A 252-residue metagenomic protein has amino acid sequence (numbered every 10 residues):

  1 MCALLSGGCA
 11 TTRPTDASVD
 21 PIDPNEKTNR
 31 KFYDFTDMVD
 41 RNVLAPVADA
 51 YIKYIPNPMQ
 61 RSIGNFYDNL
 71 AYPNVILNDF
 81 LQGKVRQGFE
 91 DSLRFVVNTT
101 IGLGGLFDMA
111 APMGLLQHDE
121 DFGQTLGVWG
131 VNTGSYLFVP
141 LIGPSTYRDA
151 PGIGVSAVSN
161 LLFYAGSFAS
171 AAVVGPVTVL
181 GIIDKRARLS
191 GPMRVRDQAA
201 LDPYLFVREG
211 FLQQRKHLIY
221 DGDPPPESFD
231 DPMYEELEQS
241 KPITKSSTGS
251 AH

Functional and structural regions predicted by a protein language model:
M1-C2: Sec-dependent N-terminal signal peptides
G8-C9: N-terminal Sec signal peptide cleavage junction
R13-T15, D40-R41: Short, solvent-exposed loop/turn elements at domain surfaces
D16-V19, W129-H252: A structured, mid-to-C-terminal "fold-capping" secondary-structure block
P24-Y54: Post-signal-peptide N-terminal segment of Sec-exported extracytoplasmic proteins
R61: A small/polar active-site loop signature that marks catalytic segments
G64-F66: Beta-rich strand-turn-strand
N69-Y147: Mid-length scaffold segments of soluble, non-membrane domains
